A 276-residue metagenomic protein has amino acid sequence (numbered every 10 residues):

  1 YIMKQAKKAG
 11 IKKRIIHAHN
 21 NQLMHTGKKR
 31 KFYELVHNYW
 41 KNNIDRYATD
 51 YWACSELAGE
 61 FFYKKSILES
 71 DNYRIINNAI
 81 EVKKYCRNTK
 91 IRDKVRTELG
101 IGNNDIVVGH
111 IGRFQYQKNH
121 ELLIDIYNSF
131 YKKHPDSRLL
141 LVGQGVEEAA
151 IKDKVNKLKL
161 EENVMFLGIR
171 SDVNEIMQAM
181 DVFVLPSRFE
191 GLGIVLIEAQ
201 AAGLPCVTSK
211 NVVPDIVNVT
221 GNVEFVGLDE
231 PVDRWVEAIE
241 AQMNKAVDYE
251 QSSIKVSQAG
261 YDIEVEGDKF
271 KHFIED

Functional and structural regions predicted by a protein language model:
R46-C86: A short, active-site helix/loop in glycosyltransferases that binds the activated sugar's phosphate group
C86-I101: A short helix/loop element that forms part of the nucleotide-sugar donor recognition site in Leloir-type
I106-S129, V146-K152: A conserved mid-protein helix/loop that constitutes part of the nucleotide-sugar donor-binding site
K152-G168: Nucleotide-activated donor-binding/catalytic signature segment of Leloir-type glycosyltransferases, i.e., the conserved
I169, R188: Aromatic "clamp/platform" in nucleotide-sugar-dependent glycosyltransferases that forms part of the donor/acceptor
P205-K210, D215: Short hydrophobic beta-strand element within catalytic cores of glycosyltransferases and related nucleotide-activated
D215-N244: Change "using UDP/GDP/dTDP sugars" to "using nucleotide sugars
A246-D276: A charged, aromatic-enriched C-terminal amphipathic alpha-helix characteristic of glycosyltransferases across folds
